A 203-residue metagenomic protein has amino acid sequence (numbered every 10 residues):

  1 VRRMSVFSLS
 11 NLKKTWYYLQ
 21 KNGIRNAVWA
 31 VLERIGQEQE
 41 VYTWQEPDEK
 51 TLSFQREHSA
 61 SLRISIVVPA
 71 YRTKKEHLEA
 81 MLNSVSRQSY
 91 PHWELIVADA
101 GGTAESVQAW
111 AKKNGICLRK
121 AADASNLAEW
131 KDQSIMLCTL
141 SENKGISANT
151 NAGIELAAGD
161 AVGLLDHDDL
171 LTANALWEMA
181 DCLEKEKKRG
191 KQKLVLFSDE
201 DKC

Functional and structural regions predicted by a protein language model:
Y17-S84: N-proximal low-complexity "stem/linker" segments adjacent to membrane-targeting elements
L82-H92: Short, acidic, metal-binding catalytic loop of nucleotide-sugar glycosyltransferases
V85, D99-G102, K144, H167: Conserved short acidic donor-positioning loop in nucleotide-sugar-dependent glycosyltransferases
P91, D99-A111, G115-I116, E142: A conserved acidic beta->alpha catalytic loop
L140-A157: Glycine-rich, basic loop-to-helix element that forms the pyrophosphate-binding segment of sugar-nucleotide handling
V162: Short aromatic/hydrophobic "clamp" motif used to bind/position activated sugar donors
D166-L170, D199: The conserved acidic donor/metal-binding loop of glycosyltransferases
N174-C203: Conserved donor NDP-sugar-binding/catalytic core segment of glycosyltransferases
